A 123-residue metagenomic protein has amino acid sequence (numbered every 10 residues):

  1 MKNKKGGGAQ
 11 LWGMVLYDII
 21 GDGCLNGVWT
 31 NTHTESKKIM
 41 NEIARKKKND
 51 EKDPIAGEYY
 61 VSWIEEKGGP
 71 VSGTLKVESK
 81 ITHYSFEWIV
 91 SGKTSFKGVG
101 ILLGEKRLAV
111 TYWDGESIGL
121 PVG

Functional and structural regions predicted by a protein language model:
M1-G123: Central antiparallel beta-sheet cores of small beta-barrel/beta-sandwich binding domains
